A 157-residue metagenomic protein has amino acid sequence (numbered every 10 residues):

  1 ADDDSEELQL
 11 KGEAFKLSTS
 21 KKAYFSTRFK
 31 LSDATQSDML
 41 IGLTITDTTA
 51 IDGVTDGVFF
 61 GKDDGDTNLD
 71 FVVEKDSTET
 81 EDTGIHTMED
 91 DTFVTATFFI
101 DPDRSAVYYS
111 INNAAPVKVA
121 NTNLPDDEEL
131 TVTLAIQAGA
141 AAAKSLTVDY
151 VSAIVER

Functional and structural regions predicted by a protein language model:
A1-D70: Secretory/extracellular carbohydrate-interaction modules and structurally similar beta-sandwich "look-alikes"
L10-L17, E81-M88, A120-T122: Beta-strand-rich interaction surfaces with strong enrichment in secreted/lumenal proteins
F25-T27, D91-P102, V107-Y109: Short tryptophan-centered beta-strand motifs in secreted/extracellular beta-sheet-rich domains of glycan-recognition
V73, Y109-S110: Short aromatic-centered micro-motifs
V73-T95: Short, aromatic/His-centered strand-loop micro-motif at the edge of beta-sheets
A96, D149-A153: Extracellular beta-strand elements of beta-rich domains used for carbohydrate recognition/degradation or cell-matrix
I111-A115: Short strand-turn-strand beta-turns centered on an Asx-Gly dipeptide
V119-D149: Flexible glycan-contacting loops in extracellular carbohydrate-active proteins
